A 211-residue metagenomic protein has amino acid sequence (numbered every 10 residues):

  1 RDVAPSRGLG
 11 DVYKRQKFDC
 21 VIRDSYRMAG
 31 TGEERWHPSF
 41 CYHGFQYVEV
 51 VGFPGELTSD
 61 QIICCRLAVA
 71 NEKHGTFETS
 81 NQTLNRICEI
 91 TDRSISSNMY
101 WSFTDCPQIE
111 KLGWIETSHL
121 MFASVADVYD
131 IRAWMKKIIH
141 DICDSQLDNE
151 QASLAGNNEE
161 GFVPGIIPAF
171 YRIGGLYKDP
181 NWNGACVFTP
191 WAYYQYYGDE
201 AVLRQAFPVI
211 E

Functional and structural regions predicted by a protein language model:
R1, D11-Q108, E116-T117, I131-K136 (+3 more regions): Extracellular/oxidizing-compartment recognition motifs
D2-V3, W191: Alpha-helical hydrophobic/aromatic positions enriched in membrane-embedded helices and signal peptides
A4-G10, Q195, D199-E200, P208-E211: Short, intrinsically disordered, charge-balanced linker/junction segments flanking boundaries in proteins
F53, L120-I131, C186-V202: Well-ordered alpha-helical scaffold segments within catalytic/enzyme domains
Q82-R86, I90, L120, K137 (+3 more regions): Extracytoplasmic/secreted proteins, especially bacterial periplasmic and envelope-associated proteins
I109-T117, D130, Y177-F188, Q205-P208: Aromatic- and histidine-enriched alpha-helix N-cap/loop-to-helix transition segments that scaffold the rims
S118-D144, A206-E211: Carboxylate/His-rich catalytic cores and anion/metal-binding grooves
C143-L147, Q195: HEAT/HEAT-like alpha-solenoid repeats
